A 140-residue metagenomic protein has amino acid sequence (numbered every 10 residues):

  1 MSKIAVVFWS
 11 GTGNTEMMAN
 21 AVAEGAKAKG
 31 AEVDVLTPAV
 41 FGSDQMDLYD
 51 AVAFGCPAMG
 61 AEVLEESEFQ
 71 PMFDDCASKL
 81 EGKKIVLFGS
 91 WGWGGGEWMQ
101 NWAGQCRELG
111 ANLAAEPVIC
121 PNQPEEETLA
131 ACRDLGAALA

Functional and structural regions predicted by a protein language model:
S2-I4, N14-M17, A21-P38, S43-D44 (+1 more regions): FMN-binding flavodoxin-like domain, especially the glycine-rich phosphate-binding loop
F8-T12: Aromatic-flanked redox-active Cys/Sec active sites in thiol-based oxidoreductases, especially the WC-centered
